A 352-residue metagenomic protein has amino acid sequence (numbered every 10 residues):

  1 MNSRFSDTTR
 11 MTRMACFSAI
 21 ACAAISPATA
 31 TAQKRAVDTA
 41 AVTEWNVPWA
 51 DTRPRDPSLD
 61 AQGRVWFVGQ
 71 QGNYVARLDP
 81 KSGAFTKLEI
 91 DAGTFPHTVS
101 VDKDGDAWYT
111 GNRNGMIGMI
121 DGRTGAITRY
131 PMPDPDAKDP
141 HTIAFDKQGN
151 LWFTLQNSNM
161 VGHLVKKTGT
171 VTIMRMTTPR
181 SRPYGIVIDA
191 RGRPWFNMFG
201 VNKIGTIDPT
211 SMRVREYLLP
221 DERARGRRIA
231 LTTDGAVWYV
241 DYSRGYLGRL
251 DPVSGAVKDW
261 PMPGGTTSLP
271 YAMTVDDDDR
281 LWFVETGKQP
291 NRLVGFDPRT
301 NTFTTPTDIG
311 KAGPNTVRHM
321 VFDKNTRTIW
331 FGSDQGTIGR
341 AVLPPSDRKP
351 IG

Functional and structural regions predicted by a protein language model:
N2-F17: Bacterial N-terminal signal peptides that target proteins for export
K34-D51: A short helix->beta-strand "capping" segment at the edge of beta-propeller domains
T43-N46, T86-I90, T128-M132, T172-M176 (+4 more regions): Beta-propeller fold detector
A50-A61, A92-D104, P135-Q148, T178-R193 (+4 more regions): Beta-rich, blade/repeat-based domains predominating in secreted/periplasmic proteins but also intracellular
V65-Q71, A107-G115, L151-N157, P194-G200 (+3 more regions): Conserved beta-strand positions in repeat-built beta-propeller and related beta-rich domains
Y74-A76, G115-M119, N159-H163, K203-T206 (+3 more regions): A short loop-to-beta-strand structural motif that recurs across blades of beta-propeller domains
D79-G83, D121-G125, V165-G169, D208-M212 (+3 more regions): Short loop/turn segments that connect beta-strands within beta-propeller blades
P314-G352: Blade-level signature of beta-propeller repeat domains, shared across WD40, Kelch, NHL, RCC1 and BNR/Asp-box propellers
